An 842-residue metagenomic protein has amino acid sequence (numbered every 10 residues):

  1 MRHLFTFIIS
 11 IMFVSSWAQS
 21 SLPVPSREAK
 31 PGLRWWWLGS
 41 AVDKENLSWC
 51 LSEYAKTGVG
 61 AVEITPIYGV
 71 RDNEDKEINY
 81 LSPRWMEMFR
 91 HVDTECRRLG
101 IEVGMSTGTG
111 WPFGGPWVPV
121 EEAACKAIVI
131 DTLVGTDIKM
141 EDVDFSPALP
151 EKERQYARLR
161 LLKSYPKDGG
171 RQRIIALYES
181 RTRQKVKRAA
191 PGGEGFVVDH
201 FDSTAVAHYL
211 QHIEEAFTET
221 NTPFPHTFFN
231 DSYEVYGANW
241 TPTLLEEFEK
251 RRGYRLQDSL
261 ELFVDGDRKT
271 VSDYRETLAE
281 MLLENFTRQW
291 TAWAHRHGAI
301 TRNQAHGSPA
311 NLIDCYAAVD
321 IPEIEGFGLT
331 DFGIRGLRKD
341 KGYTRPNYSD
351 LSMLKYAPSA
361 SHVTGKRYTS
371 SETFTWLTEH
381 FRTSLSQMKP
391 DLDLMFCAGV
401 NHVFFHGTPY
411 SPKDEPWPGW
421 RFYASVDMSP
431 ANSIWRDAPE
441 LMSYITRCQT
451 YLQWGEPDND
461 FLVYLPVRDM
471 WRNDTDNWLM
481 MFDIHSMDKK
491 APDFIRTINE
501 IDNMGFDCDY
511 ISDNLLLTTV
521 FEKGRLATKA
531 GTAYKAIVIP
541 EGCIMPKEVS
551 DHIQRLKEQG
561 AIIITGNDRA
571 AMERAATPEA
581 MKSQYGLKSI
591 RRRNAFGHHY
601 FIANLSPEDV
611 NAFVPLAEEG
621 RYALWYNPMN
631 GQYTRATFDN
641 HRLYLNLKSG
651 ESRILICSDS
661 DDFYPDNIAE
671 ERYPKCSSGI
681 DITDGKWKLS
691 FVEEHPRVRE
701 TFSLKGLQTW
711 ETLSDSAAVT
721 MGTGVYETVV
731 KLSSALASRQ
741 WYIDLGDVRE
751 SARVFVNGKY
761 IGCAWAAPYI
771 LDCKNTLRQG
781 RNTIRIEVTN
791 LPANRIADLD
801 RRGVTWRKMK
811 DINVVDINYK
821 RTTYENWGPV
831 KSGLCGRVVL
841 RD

Functional and structural regions predicted by a protein language model:
M1-S21: Bacterial Sec-dependent N-terminal signal peptides
Q19-A61: Mature N-terminal segment immediately following signal peptide/propeptide cleavage in secreted/periplasmic
P31, D43, L47-S48, A61 (+9 more regions): Carbohydrate-binding surfaces of carbohydrate-active enzymes
I67-K187, P191-V198: Acidic/aromatic-lined carbohydrate-recognition and catalytic surfaces of CAZymes acting on diverse glycans
K152-T218, D639-S678, Q779-R781: Extended acidic/polar, glycine-enriched regions that form or flank non-catalytic beta-rich accessory modules
P615, V730-N757, I784-V788: Aromatic-lined ligand-binding clefts that engage carbohydrates, nucleic acids, or primary amines
D661-F663, T789-D798: Short acidic/polar inter-strand loop motif in beta-rich domains
I761-G762: Short hydrophobic beta-strand segments in globular cytosolic domains
